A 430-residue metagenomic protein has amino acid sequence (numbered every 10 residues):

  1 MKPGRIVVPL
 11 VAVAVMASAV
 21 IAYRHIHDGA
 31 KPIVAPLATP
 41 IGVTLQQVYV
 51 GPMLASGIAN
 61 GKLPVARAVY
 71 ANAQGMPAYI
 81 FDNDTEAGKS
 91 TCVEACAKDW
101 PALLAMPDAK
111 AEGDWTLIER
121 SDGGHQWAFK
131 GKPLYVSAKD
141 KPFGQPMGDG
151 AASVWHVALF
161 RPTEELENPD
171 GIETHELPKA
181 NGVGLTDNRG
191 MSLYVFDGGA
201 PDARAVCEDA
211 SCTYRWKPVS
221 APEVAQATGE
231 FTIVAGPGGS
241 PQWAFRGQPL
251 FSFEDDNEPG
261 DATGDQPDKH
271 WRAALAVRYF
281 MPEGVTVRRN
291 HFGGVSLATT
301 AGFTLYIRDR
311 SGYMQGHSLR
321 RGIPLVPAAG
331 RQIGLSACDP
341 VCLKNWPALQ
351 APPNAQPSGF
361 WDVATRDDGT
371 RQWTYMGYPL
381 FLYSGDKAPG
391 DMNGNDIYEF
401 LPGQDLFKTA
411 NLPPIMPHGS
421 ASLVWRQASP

Functional and structural regions predicted by a protein language model:
G4-V8, I21-P430: Compact beta-sheet-dominated domain cores in extracellular/mature segments
P9-A19: Hydrophobic membrane-insertion alpha-helices, especially the h-region of bacterial N-terminal signal peptides
